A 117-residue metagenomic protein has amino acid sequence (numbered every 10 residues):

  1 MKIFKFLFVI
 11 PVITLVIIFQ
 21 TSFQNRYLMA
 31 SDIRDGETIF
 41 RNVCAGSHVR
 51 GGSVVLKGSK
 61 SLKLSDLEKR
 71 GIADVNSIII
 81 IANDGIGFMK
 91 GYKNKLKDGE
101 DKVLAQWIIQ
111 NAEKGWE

Functional and structural regions predicted by a protein language model:
M1-R34, K114-E117: N-terminal export/targeting leaders of redox proteins
K2-F8, T38-S47, L64-I72: Phosphate-binding glycine-rich loops and adjacent basic patches that engage nucleotide phosphates, nucleic-acid
V16-I17, H48-G52, A73-N76: Short hydrophobic/aromatic-rich motifs at helix boundaries and adjacent loops
F23, E37, N83, K97-G99: Solvent-exposed, well-ordered amphipathic alpha-helical segments that flank/support binding or catalytic loops
R26, D32, I78-I81, D101: Generic hydrophobic secondary-structure packing signal
S31-L62, I80, D84-K90, Q110-E117: Periplasmic/extracellular electron-transfer cofactor-ligation site, primarily the c-type cytochrome heme-c attachment
K63-N76, G91-K102: Electron-transfer interface patches adjacent to heme c in soluble/periplasmic c-type cytochromes and di-/multiheme
K93-E117: C-terminal capping alpha-helices of c-type cytochrome domains
